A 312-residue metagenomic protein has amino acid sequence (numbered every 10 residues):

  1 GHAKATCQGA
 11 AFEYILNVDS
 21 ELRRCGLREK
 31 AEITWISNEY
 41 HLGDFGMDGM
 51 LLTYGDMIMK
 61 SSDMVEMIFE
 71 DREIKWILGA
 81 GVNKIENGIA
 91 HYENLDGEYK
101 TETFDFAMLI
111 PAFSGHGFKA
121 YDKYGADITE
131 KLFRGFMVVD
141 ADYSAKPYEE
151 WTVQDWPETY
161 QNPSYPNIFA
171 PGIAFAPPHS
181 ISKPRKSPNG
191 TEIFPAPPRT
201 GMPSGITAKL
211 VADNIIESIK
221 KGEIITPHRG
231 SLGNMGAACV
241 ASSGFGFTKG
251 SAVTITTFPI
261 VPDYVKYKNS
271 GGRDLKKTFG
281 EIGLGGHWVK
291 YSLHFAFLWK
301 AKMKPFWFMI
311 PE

Functional and structural regions predicted by a protein language model:
G1, E32-H41, A107-M108, I168-P171 (+1 more regions): Extended hydrophobic secondary-structure segments that form protein cores and membrane-embedded regions
G1-A11: Rossmann-like flavin
K4, G26-A31, P163, H228-L232: Short helix-terminating capping/connector loops at secondary-structure junctions
A11-L16, I58, S62, S204: Amphipathic alpha-helical segments in well-structured domains
A11-R23, A212-I216: Short, well-ordered amphipathic alpha-helices
D19-Y148, E223: A Rossmann-like FAD-binding core segment of flavoenzymes
D105, I110-S204: FAD-site-proximal beta/loop scaffold in flavoenzymes
T200-P203, T207-E312: C-terminal, flexible cofactor-proximal segment of oxidoreductases
